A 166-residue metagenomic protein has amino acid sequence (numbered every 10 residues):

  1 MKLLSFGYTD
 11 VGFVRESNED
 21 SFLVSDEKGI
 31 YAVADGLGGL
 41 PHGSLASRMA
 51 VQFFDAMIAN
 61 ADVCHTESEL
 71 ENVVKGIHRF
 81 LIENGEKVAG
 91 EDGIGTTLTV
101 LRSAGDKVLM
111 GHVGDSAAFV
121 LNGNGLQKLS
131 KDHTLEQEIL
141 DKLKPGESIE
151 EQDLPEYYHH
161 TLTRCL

Functional and structural regions predicted by a protein language model:
M1-L166: PP2C/PPM-type serine/threonine phosphatase catalytic domain
